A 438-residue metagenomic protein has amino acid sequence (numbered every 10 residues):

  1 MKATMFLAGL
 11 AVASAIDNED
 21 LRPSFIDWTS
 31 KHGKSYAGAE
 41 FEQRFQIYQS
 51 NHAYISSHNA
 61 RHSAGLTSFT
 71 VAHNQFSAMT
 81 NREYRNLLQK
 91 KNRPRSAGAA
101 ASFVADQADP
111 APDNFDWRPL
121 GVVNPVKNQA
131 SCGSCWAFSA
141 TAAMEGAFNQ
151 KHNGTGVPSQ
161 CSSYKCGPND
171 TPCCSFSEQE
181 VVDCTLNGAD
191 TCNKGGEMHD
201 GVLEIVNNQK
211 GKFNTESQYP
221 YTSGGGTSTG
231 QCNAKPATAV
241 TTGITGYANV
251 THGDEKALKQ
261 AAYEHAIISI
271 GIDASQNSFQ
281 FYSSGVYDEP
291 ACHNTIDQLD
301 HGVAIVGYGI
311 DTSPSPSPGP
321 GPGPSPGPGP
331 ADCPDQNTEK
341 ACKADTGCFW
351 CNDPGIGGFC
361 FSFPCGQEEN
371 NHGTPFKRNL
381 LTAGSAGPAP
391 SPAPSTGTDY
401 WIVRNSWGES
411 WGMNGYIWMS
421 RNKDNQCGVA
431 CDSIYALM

Functional and structural regions predicted by a protein language model:
K2-A15: Cleavable N-terminal signal peptides of Sec/SRP-targeted secreted and luminal proteins
M5-A8, Y263, Q298, A341: Generic structural signal for beta-strand residues in well-ordered domains
G9, G319-G323, G327-G329, G384-G387: Residue-identity detector for glycine
V12, I272-S275, C351-G357: Short, flexible beta-strand-to-coil junctions
S14-P318, S362, K377-M438: Catalytic-core signature of thiol
P110-P112, P324-D345: Secreted, propeptide-processed cysteine-rich mini-domains
D335, A341-F376: Extracellular Cys-Trp
